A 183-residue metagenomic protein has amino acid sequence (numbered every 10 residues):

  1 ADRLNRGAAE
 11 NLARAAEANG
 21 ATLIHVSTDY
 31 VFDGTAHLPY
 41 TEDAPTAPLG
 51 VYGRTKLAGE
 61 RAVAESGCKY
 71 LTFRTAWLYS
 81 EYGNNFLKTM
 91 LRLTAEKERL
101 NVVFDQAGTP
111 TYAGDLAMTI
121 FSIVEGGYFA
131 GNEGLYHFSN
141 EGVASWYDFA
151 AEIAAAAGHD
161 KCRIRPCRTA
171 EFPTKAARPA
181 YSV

Functional and structural regions predicted by a protein language model:
A1-I24: NAD(P)-cofactor binding segment of oxidoreductase domains
R3-N11, T46, G50, R54-T55: Glycine-rich NAD(P)-binding loop of the Rossmann-fold in SDR/ketoreductase-type enzymes
A18-N19, S66, A157: Helix C-cap/helix->beta junction micro-motif
L23-T28, D33, F73-T75: SDR active-site strand-loop-helix element
D29-L49: Active-site "gating" loop of Rossmann-like NAD(P)-dependent oxidoreductase/epimerase domains
H37, P48-T55, D105, Y112: The catalytic Tyr-centered alpha-helix of NAD(P)H-dependent dehydrogenases
R61-G108, G114-S122: NAD(P)-dependent short-chain dehydrogenase/reductase
T119, G126-K175: Mid/C-terminal beta-alpha module of Rossmann-like enzyme folds, strongest in SDR-family dehydrogenases/epimerases
